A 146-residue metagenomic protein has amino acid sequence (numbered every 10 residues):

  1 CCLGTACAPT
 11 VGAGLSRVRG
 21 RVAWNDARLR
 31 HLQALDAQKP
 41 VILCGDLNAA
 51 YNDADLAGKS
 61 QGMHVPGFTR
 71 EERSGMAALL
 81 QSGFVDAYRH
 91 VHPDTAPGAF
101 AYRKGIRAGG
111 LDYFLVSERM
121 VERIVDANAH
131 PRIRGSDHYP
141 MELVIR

Functional and structural regions predicted by a protein language model:
C1-R146: Active-site regions of metal-assisted phosphoester/phosphodiester hydrolases, unifying DNase/endonuclease modules
